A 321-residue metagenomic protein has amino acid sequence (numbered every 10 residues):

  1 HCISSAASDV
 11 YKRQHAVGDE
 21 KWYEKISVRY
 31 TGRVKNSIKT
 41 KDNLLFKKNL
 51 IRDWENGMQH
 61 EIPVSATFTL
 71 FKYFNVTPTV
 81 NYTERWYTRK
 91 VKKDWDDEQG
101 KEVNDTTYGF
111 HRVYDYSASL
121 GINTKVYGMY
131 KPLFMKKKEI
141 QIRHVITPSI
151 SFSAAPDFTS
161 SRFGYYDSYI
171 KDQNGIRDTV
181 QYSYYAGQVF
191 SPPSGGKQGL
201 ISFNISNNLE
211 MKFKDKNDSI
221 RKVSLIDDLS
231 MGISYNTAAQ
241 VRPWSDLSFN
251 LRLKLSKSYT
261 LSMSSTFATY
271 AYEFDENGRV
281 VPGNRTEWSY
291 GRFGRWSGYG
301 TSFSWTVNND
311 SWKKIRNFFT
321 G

Functional and structural regions predicted by a protein language model:
S5-G321: Outer-membrane beta-barrel proteins and related beta-barrel translocases across Gram-negative bacteria
